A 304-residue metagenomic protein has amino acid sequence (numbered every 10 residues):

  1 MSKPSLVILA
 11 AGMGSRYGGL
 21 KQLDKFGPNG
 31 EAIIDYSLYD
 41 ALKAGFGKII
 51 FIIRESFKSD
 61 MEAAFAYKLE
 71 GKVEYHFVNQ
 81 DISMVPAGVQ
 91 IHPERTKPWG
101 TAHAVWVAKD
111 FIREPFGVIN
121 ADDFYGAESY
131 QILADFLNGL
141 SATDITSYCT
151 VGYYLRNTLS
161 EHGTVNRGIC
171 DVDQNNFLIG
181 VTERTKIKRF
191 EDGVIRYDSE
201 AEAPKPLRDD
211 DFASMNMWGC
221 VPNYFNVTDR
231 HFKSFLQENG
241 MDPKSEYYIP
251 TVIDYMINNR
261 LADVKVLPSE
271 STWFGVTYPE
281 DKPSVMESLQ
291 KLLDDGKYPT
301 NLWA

Functional and structural regions predicted by a protein language model:
M1-I8, P28-V118, Y125-G126, Y130 (+1 more regions): Conserved N-terminal catalytic core of the sugar/cofactor nucleotidyltransferase
S5-G18: A phosphate-binding catalytic loop at a beta-strand-loop-alpha-helix junction that coordinates phosphoryl groups
M61-F65, L133, T228, V285: Hydrophobic packing residues within well-ordered alpha-helices of enzyme cores
A87-P98, G163-G168, E280-S284: Short, surface-exposed amphipathic charged segments that create phosphate/polyanion-binding patches used for binding
A127-W218: Conserved core of the sugar-phosphate nucleotidyltransferase
M217-D229: Conserved nucleotide-sugar donor-binding and metal-coordinating catalytic region shared by glycosyltransferases
D229-A262: A C-terminal functional module that forms or caps the active site or interfaces directly with catalytic machinery
N258-D263, W273-A304: Hydrophobic helical membrane-anchoring modules
